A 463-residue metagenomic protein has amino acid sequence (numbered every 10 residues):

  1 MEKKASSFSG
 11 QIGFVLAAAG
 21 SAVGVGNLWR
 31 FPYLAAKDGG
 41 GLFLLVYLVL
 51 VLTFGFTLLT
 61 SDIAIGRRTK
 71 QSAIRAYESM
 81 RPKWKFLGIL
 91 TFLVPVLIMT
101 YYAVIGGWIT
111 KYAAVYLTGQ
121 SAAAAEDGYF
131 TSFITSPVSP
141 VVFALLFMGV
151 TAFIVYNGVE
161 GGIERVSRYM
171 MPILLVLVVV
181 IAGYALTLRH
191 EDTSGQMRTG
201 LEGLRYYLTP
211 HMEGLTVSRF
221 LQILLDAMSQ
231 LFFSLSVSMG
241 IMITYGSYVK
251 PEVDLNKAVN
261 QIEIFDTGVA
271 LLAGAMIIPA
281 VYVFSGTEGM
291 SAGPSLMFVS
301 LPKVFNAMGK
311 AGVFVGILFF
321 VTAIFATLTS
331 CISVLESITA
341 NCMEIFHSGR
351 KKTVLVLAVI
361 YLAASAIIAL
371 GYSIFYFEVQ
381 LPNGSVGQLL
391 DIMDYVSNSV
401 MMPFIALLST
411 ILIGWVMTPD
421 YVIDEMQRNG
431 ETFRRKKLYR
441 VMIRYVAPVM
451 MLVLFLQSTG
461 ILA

Functional and structural regions predicted by a protein language model:
M1-W29, L58-I63, R67-S79, K85-F86 (+2 more regions): Membrane-interface "cap" regions at the ends of multi-pass membrane proteins
E2-A5, L34-D38, Q71-L90, A103-G162 (+6 more regions): Inter-helical loop and helix-membrane interface segments of multi-pass membrane transporters/permeases
E2-F8, R168-L328, I332, K352-T353: Membrane-embedded translocation segments of transport machinery
S7, G13-F14, S21, P137-V142 (+5 more regions): Loop-to-transmembrane helix boundary motifs in multi-pass membrane proteins
S7-A18, F43-V46, K83-V96, V141-F147 (+7 more regions): Select transmembrane alpha-helical segments in multipass membrane proteins
G10-L48, G240-I241, K257-N260, I264-T267: Transmembrane helix-boundary motif of multi-pass solute transporters/channels
L34-D38, A64, S79-M80, F86-P95 (+4 more regions): Membrane-water interface regions at transmembrane-helix termini and the short interhelical loops of multi-pass membrane
N383, Q388-I413, T432-A463: A generic transmembrane alpha-helix motif of multi-pass inner-membrane proteins
